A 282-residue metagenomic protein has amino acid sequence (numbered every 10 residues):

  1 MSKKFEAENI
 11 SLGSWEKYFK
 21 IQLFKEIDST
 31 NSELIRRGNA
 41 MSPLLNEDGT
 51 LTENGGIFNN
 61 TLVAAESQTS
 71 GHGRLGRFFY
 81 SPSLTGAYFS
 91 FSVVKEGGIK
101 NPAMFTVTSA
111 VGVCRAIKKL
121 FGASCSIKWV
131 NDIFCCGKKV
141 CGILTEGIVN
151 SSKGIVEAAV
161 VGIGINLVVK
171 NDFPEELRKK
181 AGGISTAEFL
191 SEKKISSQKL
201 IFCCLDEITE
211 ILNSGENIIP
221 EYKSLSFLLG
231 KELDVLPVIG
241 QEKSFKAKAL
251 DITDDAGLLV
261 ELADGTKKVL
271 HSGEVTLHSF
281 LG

Functional and structural regions predicted by a protein language model:
M1-K119, K139-C141, I148-V149, E192: N-terminal lobe of the biotin/lipoate ligase/transferase fold
T30, F89, V113, D132 (+3 more regions): Residue-level signal for inorganic ion chemistry
S124-G137, G142, I165: Catalytic palm active-site di-aspartate
C135-K138, V238-F245: Short coil-to-beta-strand transition motifs
S152-A187: Short, acidic (Asp/Glu-rich) active-site segment that either coordinates a divalent metal cofactor
A187-E242, L250, H278-G282: Conserved, helical-rich catalytic subdomain that frames metal- and/or nucleotide-binding sites in enzyme alpha/beta
G257-L262: SH3/SH3-like beta-barrel fold
A263-G282: Structured surface patches comprising rigid loops and adjacent beta-strands/short helices at the edges of well-ordered
